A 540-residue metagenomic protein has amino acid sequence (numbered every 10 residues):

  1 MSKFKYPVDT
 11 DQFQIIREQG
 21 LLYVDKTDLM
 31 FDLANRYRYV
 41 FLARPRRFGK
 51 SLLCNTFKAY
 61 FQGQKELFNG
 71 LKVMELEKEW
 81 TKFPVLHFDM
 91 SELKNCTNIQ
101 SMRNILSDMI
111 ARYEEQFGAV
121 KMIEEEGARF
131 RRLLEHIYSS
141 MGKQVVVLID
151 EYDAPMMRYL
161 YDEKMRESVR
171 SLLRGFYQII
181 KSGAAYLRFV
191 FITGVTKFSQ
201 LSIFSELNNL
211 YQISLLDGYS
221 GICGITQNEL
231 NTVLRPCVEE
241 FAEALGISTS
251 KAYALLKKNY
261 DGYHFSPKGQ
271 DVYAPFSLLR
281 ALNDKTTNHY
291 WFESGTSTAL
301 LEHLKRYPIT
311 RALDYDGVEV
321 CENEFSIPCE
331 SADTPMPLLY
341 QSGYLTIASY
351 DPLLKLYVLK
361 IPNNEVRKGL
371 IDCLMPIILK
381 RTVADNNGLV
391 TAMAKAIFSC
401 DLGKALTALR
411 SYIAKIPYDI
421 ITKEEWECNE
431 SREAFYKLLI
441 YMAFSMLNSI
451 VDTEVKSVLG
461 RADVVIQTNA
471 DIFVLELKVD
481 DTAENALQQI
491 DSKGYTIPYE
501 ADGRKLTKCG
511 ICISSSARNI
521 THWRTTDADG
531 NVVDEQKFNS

Functional and structural regions predicted by a protein language model:
M1-S431, L447: Phosphate-binding site recognition
H136-M141, A443-N469: Active-site metal-binding core of divalent-cation-utilizing nuclease and nuclease-like domains
V146, D471-F473, T507: Structural motif
R166-L172, V479-T496: Mg2+/Mn2+-dependent nuclease catalytic core
F176-G183, P337-L345, L439-S445, Q489-C509: Metal-dependent nuclease catalytic cores in nucleic-acid-processing enzymes, especially RNase H-like/related
E433-Y436: Charge-enriched interaction surfaces
I440, A462-V479, K493: Conserved catalytic cores of phosphodiester-cleaving nucleases, focusing on short active-site segments
R504-S540: Domain-level recognition of nuclease-like catalytic cores that cleave nucleotide substrates
